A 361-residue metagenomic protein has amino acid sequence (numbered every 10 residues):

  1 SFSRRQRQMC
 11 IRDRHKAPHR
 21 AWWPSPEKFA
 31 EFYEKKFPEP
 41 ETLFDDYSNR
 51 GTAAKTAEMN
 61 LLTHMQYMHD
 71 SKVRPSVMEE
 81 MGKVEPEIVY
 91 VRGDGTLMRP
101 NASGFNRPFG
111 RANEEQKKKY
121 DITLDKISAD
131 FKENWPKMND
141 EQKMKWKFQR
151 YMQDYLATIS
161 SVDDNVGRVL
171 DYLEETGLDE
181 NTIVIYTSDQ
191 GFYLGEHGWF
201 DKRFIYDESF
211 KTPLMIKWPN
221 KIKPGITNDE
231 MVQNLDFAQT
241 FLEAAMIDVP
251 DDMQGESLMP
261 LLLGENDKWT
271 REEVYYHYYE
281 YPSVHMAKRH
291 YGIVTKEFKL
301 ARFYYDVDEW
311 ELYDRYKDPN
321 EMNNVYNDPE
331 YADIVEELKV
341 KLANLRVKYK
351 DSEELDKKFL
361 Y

Functional and structural regions predicted by a protein language model:
S1-R7, I11: Single conserved hydrophobic/aromatic residue that forms the stacking wall/gate of nucleotide- or nucleobase-binding
F2, D154, D164-R168, H285 (+1 more regions): Short, conserved clusters of charged catalytic residues that mark active-site and nucleotide-handling motifs
F2, R203-I205, D267: Short glycine-biased active-site loop of nucleotidyltransferases that positions the nucleotide triphosphate and helps
Q8, H15, A21, Q190-E196 (+7 more regions): C-terminal cap/loop subdomain of S1 sulfatases and analogous C-terminal strand-loop tails that border
H15-N181, I185-M231, A244-D252, R302-Y304 (+2 more regions): Active-site-proximal cap/lid insertion segments
S161-N165, D236, E337, K341: Charged catalytic carboxylate motif
G167-L170, E174, M259, N323 (+2 more regions): Solvent-exposed, non-membrane alpha-helical residues enriched in polar/charged side chains
